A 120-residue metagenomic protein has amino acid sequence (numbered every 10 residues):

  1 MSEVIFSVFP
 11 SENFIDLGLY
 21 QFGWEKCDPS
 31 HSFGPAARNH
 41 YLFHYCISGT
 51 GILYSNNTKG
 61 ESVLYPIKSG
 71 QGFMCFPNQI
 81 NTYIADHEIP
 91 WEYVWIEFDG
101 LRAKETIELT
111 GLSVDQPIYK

Functional and structural regions predicted by a protein language model:
M1-G72, Q79-T82, D86-H87: Generic protein-terminus/edge-of-domain signal
F14, W95-F98, K120: A generic short alpha-helical patch detector that favors 3-5-residue windows in or near N-terminal regions
L17, L101-E105: Generic alpha-helical secondary structure signal
I52-Y54, A103, V114: Polar low-complexity intrinsically disordered regions enriched in Ser/Thr and small residues
N78-R102: Ligand-binding loop in jelly-roll beta-barrel domains
E105-K120: Amphipathic alpha-helical segments enriched in hydrophobic/aromatic residues interleaved with Lys/Arg
